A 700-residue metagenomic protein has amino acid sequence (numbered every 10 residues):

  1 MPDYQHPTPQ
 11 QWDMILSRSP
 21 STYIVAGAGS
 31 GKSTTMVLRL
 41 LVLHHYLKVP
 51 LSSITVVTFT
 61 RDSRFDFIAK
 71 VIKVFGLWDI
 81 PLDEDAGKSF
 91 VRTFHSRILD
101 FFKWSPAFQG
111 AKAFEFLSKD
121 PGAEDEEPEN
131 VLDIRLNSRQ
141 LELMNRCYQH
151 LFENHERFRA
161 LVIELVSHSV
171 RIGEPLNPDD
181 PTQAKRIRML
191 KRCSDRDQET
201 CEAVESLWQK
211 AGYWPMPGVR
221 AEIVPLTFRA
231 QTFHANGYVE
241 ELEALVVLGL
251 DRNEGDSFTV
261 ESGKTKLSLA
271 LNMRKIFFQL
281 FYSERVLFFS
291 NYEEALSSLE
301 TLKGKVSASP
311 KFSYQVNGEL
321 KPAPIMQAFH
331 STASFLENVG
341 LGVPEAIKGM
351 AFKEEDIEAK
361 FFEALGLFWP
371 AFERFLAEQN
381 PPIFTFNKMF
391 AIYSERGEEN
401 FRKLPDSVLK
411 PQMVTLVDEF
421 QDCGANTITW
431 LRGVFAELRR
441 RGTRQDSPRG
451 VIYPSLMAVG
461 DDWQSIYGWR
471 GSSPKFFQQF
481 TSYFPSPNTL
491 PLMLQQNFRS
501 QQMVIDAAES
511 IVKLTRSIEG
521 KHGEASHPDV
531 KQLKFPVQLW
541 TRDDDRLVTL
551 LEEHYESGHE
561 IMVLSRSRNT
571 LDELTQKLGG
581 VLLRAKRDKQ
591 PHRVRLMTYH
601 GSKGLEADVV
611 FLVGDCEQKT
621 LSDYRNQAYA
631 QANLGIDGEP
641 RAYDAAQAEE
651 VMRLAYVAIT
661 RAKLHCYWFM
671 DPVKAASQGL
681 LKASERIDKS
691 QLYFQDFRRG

Functional and structural regions predicted by a protein language model:
M1-G110, T660: P-loop NTPase Walker
M1-L16, P20-A28, F90-V91, R186 (+5 more regions): Conserved helicase NTPase motor core
G29, S33-M36, S486-L490, Q496-K589 (+1 more regions): Helicase P-loop NTPase motor core
D85, S105-T200, F288-F361: ATP-hydrolysis module of ASCE/P-loop NTPase motor domains, specifically the Walker B Asp-Glu catalytic pair
L226, Q231-L271, A436, D462-W463: Short beta-strand-loop-alpha-helix junction that forms the active-site gateway of nucleic-acid-processing nucleases
N253-S309: Catalytic cores of nucleic-acid endonucleases
A425-L533, I687-Y693: Conserved RecA-like helicase ATPase core segment that couples NTP binding/hydrolysis to strand translocation
K603-K674, D688-Y693: Conserved helicase C-terminal RecA-like lobe
